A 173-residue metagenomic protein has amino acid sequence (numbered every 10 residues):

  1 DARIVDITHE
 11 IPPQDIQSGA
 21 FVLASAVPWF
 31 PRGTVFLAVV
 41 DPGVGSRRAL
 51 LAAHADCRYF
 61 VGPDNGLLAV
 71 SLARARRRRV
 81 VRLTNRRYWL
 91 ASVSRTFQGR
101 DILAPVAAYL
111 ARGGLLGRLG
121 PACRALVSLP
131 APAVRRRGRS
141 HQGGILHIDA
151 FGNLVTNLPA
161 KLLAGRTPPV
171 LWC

Functional and structural regions predicted by a protein language model:
A2-V5, Q17-G19, A24-P28, R47 (+3 more regions): Generic detector of short, locally flexible boundary/turn motifs and exposed helical patches
R3, E10-S25, W29-V40, G45-D101: Active-site histidine-anchored catalytic micro-motif
L90-N157, L162-G165: Anionic-ligand-binding alpha/beta catalytic cores of soluble enzymes and soluble regulatory domains that recognize
P168-C173: Short conserved beta-strand and strand-loop elements enriched in small hydrophobics with frequent Asp/Gly
